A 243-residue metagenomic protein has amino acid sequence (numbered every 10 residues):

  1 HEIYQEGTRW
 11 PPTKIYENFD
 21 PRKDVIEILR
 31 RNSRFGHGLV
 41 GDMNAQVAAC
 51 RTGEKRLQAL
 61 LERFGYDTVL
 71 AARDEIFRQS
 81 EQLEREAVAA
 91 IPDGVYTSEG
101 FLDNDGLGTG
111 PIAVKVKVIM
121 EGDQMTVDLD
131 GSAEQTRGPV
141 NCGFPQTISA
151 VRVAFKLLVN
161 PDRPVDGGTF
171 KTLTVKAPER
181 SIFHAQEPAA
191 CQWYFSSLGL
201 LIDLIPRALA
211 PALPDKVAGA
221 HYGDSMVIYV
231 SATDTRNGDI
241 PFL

Functional and structural regions predicted by a protein language model:
H1-L243: Glycine/proline-enriched, intrinsically flexible loops and inter-domain linkers
